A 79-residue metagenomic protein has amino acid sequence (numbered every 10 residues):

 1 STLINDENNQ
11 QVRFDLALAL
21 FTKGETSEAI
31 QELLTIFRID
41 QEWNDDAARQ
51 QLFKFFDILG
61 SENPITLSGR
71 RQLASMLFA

Functional and structural regions predicted by a protein language model:
S1-I4, L34, F53, R71: Alpha-solenoid helical repeat scaffolds
E7, D40-Q41, L59, L77: Alpha-helical junction/boundary sensor with strong preference for TPR arrays
